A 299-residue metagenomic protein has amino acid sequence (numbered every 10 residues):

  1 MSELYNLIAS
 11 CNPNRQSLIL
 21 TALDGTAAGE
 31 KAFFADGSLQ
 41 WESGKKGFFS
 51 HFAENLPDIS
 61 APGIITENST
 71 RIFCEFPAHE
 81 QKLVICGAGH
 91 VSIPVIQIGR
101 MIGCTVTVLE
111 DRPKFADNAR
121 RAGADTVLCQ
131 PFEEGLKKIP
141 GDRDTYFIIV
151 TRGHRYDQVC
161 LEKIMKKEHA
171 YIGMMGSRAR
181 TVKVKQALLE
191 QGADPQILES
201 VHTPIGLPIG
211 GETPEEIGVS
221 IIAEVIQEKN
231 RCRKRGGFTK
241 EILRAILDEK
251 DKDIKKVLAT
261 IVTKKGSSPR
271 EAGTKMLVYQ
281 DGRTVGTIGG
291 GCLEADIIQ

Functional and structural regions predicted by a protein language model:
M1-D111, N118-D125, A187-L189, E228-Q299: Segments forming oxygen-rich coordination pockets for charged ligands
K45, D111-K114, P131-G135, G153 (+1 more regions): Short, acidic/turn-prone active-site loops that include or flank metal/cofactor- and phosphate-binding residues
S92-V95, R155-C160, R180-K183, R270: Short glycine/serine/threonine-rich phosphate/pyrophosphate-binding segments that cradle anionic phosphate groups
T107-L109, Y146-G153, E162-A187: ADP-ribose/adenylate-binding Rossmann-like module
P113-A119, Y156-V159: Short, glycine/polar-rich helix-capping loops at beta-to-alpha or helix-loop-helix junctions that flank or form
D125-P131: Conserved SAM-binding strand-loop segment of SAM-dependent methyltransferases
E133-R143: Short amphipathic alpha-helix with an adjacent loop that forms part of the alpha/beta core around
M175-L243: Adenosine-phosphate binding glycine-rich loop
